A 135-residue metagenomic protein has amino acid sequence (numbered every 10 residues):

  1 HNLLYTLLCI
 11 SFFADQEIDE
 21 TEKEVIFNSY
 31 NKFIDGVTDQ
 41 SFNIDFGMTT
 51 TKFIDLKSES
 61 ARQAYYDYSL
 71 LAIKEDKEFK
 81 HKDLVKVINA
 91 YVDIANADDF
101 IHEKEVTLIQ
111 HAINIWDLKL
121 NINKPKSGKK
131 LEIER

Functional and structural regions predicted by a protein language model:
H1-R135: Small-residue-enriched hydrophobic alpha-helices in membranes
